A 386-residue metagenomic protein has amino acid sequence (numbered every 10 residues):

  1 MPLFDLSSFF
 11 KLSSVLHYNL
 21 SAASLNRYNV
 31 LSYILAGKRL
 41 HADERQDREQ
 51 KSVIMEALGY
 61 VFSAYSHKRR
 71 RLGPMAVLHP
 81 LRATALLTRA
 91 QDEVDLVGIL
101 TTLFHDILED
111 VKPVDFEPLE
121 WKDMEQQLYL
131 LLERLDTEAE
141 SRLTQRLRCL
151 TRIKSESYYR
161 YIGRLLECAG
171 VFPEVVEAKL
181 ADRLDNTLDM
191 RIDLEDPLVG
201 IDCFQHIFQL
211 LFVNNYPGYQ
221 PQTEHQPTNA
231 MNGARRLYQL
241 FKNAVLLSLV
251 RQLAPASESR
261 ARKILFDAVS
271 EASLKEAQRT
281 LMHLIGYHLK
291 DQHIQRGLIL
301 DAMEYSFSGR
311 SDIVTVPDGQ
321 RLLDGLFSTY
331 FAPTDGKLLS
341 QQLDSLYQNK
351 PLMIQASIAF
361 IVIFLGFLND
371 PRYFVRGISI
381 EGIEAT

Functional and structural regions predicted by a protein language model:
P2-T386: Active-site helical microenvironments for divalent-metal-assisted chemistry
